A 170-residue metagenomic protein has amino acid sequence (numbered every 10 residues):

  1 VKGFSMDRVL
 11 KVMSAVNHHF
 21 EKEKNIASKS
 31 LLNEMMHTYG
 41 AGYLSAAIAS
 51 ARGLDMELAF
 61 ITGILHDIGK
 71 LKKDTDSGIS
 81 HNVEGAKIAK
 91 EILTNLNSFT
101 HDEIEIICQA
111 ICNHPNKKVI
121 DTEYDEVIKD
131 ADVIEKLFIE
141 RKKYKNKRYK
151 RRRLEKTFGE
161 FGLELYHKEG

Functional and structural regions predicted by a protein language model:
K2-K11, I26-L54, L65, N113-G170: Divalent metal-dependent phosphate-bond-processing catalytic cores, especially two-metal-ion Mg2+/Mn2+ enzymes that act
V16-H19, I111, I128: A generic structural signal for nonpolar/aromatic side chains embedded in well-ordered alpha-helices
H19-I26: Short glycine/proline-rich turn/loop motifs
K24, A49, G69-D76, L93-N97 (+1 more regions): Short amphipathic alpha-helical interaction patches enriched in hydrophobic/aromatic residues with interspersed Lys/Arg
K29-G40, K72-E84: Active-site metal-coordination segments of metallo-dependent hydrolases
G40-G42, A47-I48, S80-N95: An active-site-proximal "capping" alpha-helix that borders the catalytic cofactor pocket
G53-I61, N97-I111, Y124: Acidic/histidine metal-binding catalytic segments
M56-T75, H81, G85, C108-P115: His-Asp-centered metal-binding catalytic motifs of divalent-metal-dependent phosphohydrolases/nucleases
